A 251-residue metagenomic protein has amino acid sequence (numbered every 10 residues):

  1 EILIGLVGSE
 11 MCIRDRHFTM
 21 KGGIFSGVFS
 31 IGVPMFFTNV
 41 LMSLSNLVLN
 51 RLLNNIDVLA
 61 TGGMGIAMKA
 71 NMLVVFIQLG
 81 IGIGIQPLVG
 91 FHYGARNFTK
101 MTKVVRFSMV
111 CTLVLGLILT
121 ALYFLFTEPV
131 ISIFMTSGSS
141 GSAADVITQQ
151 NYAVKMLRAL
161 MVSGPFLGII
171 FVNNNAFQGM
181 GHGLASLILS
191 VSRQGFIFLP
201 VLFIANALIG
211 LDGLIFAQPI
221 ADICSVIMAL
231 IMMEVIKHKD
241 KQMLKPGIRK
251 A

Functional and structural regions predicted by a protein language model:
E1-G8, C12-I13: Single conserved hydrophobic/aromatic residue that forms the stacking wall/gate of nucleotide- or nucleobase-binding
S9-E10, P129, Q194-I227: Membrane-interface helix-loop junctions in multi-pass transport and translocation proteins
H17-V48, L52, L73, I77 (+3 more regions): Hydrophobic faces of transmembrane alpha-helices in multi-pass small-molecule transporters and flippases across diverse
I24-I31, L53-M72, D145-V154, H182 (+1 more regions): Interfacial/gating helices of multi-pass transporter permease domains
G63-T127, L167-L189: Small-residue-rich hydrophobic transmembrane alpha-helices
M72, S140-N173: Alpha-helical transmembrane segments of multi-pass membrane proteins
G82, L160-G179, A185-Q194, L214-L230: Short runs within selected transmembrane alpha-helices of multi-pass transporters and secretion channels
I118-V146, V154: Short membrane-interface helical motifs at transmembrane helix boundaries in multi-pass membrane transporters
